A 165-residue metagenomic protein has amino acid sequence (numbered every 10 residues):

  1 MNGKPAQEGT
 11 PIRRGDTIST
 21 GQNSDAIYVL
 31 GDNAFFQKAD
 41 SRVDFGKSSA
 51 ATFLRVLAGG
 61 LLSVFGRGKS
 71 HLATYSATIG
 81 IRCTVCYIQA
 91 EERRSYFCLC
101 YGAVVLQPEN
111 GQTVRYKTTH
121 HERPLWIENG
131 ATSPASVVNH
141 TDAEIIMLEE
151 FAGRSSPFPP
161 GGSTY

Functional and structural regions predicted by a protein language model:
M1-T17, G21-Y165: Flexible, surface-exposed loop/linker segments and immediately adjacent secondary-structure boundaries
